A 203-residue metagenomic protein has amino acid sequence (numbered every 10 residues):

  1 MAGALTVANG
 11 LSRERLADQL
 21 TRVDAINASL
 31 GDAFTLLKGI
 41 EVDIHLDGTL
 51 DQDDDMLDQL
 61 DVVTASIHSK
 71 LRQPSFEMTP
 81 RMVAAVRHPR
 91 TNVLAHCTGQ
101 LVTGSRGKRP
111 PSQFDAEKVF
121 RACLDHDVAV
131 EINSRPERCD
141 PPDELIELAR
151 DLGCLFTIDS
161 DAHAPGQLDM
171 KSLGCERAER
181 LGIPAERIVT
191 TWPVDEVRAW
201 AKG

Functional and structural regions predicted by a protein language model:
M1-T35, L46-G203: Charged catalytic cores and adjacent phosphate/nucleic-acid-binding surfaces used for phosphate/nucleic-acid chemistry
V42-D43: Active-site beta-strand->loop->alpha-helix modules in alpha/beta enzyme cores, enriched in Gly/His/Asp(Glu)
